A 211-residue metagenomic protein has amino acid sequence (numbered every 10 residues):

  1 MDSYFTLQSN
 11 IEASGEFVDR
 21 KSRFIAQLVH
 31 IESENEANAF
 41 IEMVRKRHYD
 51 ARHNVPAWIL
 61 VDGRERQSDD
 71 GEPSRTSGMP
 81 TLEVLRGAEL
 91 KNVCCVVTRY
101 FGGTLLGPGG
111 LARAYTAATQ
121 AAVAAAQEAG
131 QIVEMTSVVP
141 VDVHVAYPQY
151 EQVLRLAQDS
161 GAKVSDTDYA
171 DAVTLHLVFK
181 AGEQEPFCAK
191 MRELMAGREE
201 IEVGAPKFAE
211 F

Functional and structural regions predicted by a protein language model:
M1-T76, A189, E202-F211: C-terminal regulatory domains involved in ligand/effector binding and gene-expression control
I59, K91-G102: Glycine- and acidic-rich phosphate- and metal-coordinating loops
P108, A112-V138: Long, charge-dense
Q131-Q149, L175-L177: Short glycine-/aliphatic-rich beta-strand segments at the starts of folded cytosolic domains
D142-K163: Short amphipathic alpha-helix segments
V153-Q158, P186-M195: Short amphipathic alpha-helices in soluble, non-transmembrane regions that often serve as interface/regulatory elements
V164-Y169, M195-F211: Conserved short beta-strand edge segments in small beta-sheet-based binding/regulatory domains
L177-Q184: Terminal, non-globular segments
